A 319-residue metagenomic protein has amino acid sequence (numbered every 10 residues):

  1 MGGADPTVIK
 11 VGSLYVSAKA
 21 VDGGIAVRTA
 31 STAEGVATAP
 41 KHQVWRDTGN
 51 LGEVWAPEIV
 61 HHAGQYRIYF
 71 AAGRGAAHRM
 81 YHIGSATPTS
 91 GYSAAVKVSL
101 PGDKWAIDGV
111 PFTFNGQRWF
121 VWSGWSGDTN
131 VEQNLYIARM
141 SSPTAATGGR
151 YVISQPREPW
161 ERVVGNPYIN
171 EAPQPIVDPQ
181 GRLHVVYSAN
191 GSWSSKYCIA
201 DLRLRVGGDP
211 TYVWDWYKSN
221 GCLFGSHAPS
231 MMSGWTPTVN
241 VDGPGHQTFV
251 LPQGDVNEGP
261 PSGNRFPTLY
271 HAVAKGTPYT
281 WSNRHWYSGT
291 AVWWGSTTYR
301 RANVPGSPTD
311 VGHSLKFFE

Functional and structural regions predicted by a protein language model:
M1-E319: Carbohydrate-active catalytic/glycan-binding domains of CAZyme proteins, especially the secreted or lumenal ectodomains
